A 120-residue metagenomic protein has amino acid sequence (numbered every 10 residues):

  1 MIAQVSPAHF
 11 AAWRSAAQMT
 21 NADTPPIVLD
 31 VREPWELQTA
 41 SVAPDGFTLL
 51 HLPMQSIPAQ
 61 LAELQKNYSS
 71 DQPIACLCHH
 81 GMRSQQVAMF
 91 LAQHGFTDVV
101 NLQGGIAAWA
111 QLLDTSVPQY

Functional and structural regions predicted by a protein language model:
M1-P26, P34-I74, M82-Y120: Rhodanese-like catalytic fold shared by cysteine-dependent sulfurtransferases and DSP/PTP-type phosphatases
C78: Short cysteine clusters
